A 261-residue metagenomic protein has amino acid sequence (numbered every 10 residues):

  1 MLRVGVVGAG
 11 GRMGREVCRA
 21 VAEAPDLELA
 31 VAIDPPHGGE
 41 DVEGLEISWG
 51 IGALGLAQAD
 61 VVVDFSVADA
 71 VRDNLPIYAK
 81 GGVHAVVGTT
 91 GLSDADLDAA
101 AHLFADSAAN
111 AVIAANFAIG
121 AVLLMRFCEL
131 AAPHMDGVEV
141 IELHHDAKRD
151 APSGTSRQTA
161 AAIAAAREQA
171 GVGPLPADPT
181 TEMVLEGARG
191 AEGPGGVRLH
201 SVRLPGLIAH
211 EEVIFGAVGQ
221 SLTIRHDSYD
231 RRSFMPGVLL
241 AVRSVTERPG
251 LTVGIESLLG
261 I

Functional and structural regions predicted by a protein language model:
M1-V4: Extreme N-terminal starter segment of soluble prokaryotic enzymes
V7, F65-S66, G88-T89, A114 (+2 more regions): Structural motif
V7, R12-L56, D136-I261: C-terminal substrate-binding/catalytic lobe of Rossmann-fold NAD(P)-dependent oxidoreductases
L29, I47, A85-V86, N110-A111: Hydrophobic beta-strand scaffold residues
G55-V61, F65, D69-G88: Rossmann-fold NAD(P) dinucleotide-binding segment
A68-D69, G91-L92, N116-F117, L204: Short glycine-rich anion-binding loops that position phosphate/pyrophosphate groups of nucleotides and phosphorylated
L75-P76, K80, T89-A111, V122 (+1 more regions): Rossmann-fold NAD(P)-binding glycine/threonine-rich loop
H84, A99-A118, D136-I141: Rossmann-fold dehydrogenase core element
